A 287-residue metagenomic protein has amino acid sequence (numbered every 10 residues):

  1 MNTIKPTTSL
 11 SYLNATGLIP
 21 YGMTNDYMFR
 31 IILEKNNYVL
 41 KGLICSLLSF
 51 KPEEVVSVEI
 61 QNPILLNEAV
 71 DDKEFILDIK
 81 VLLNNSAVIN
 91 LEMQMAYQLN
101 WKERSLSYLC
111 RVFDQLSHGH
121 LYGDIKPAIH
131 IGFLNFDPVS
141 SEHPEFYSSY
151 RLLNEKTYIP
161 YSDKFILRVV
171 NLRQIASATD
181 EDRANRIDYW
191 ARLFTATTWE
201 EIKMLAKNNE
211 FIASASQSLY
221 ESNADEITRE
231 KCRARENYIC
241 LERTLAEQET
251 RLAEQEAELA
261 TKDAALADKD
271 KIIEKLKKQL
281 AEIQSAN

Functional and structural regions predicted by a protein language model:
M1-I166: Accessory alpha/beta interaction modules
N2-G17, I89-Q94, R192-N287: Short, charged alpha-helical interaction segments and adjacent helix-coil junctions
P20-M23, L167-N171, L193-T197: Short acidic (Asp/Glu) and glycine-rich catalytic loops that position anionic groups and cofactors
N25-I32, L172-A176, E201-I202: Short hinge/gating elements
L116-L121, P138, T157-Y158, A176-T179 (+2 more regions): Short helix-to-loop capping/linker segments positioned immediately adjacent to catalytic or ligand/cofactor-binding
E142-P144, T179-R183, K231: Short conserved micro-motifs at the rims of enzyme active sites and ligand-binding pockets
F165, N171-R173, R186: Intrinsically disordered, low-complexity linker/assembly segments
Y189: A conserved mid-domain beta-alpha-beta active-site/ligand-binding segment of alpha/beta enzyme cores
